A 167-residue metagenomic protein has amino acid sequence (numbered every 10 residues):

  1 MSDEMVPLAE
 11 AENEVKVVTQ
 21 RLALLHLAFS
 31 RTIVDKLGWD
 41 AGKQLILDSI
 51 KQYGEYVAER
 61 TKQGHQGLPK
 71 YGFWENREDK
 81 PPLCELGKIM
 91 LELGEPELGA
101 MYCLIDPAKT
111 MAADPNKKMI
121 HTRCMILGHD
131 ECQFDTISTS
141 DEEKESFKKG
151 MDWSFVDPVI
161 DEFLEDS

Functional and structural regions predicted by a protein language model:
M1-E78, E85-P107, M111, N116-E131 (+1 more regions): N-terminal accessory segment detector
